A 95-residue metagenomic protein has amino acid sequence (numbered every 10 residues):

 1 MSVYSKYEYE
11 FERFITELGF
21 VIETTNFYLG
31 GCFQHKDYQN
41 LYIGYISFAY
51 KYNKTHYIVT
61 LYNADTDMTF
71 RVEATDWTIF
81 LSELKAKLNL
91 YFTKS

Functional and structural regions predicted by a protein language model:
M1-Q39: Negatively charged, low-complexity tracts enriched in Asp/Glu with abundant Ser/Thr
M1-S2, F92-S95: Short intrinsically disordered terminal tails
V3-E10, D76, F80, L84: Short amphipathic alpha-helical segments
E12-G19, L81, K85, N89-F92: Residue-level detector of alpha-helical secondary structure
E17, T25-N26, H56, L61 (+2 more regions): N-terminal compositionally biased, intrinsically disordered segments and leader/signal-like regions
L41-E83: Intrinsically disordered, low-complexity regulatory segments enriched in Ser/Thr/Pro and charged residues
